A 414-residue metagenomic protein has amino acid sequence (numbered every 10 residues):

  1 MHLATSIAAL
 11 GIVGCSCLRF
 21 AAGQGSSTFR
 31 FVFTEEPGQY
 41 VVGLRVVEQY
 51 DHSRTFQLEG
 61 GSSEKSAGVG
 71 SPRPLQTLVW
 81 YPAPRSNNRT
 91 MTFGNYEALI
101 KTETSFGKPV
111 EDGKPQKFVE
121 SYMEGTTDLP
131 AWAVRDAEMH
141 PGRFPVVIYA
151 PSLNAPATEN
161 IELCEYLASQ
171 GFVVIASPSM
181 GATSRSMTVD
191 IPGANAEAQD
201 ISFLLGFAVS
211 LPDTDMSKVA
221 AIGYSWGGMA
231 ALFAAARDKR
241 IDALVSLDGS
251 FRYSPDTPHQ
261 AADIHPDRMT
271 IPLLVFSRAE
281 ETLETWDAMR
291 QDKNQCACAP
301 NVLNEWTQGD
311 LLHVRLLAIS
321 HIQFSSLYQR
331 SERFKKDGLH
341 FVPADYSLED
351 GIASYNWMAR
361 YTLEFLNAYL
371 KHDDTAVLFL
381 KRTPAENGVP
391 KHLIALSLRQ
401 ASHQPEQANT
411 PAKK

Functional and structural regions predicted by a protein language model:
Q24-V147, L348: Domain-level recognition of soluble alpha/beta enzyme cores, biased toward histidine phosphatases/phosphomutases
S27-T34, G43, P84, A318-I322 (+1 more regions): Alpha/beta-hydrolase-fold serine-hydrolase catalytic core, especially in secreted/extracellular enzymes
A83-Y122, T158-R185, I191, H313 (+1 more regions): Active-site machinery of serine-nucleophile hydrolases
T126-R185, Y253-S254, L283-T285: Short substrate-entry loop that stabilizes the transition state in hydrolases
E138-P141, D242-H321: The feature captures the conserved acid-bearing segment of alpha/beta-hydrolase catalytic domains
E159, V189-M216, F233: Alpha/beta-hydrolase active-site loop
A221-G223, L247: Short beta-strand immediately N-terminal to the catalytic nucleophile in serine-hydrolase-like folds
G223-G227, A231: Gly/Ala-rich beta-loop-alpha elbow adjacent to hydrolase catalytic centers
